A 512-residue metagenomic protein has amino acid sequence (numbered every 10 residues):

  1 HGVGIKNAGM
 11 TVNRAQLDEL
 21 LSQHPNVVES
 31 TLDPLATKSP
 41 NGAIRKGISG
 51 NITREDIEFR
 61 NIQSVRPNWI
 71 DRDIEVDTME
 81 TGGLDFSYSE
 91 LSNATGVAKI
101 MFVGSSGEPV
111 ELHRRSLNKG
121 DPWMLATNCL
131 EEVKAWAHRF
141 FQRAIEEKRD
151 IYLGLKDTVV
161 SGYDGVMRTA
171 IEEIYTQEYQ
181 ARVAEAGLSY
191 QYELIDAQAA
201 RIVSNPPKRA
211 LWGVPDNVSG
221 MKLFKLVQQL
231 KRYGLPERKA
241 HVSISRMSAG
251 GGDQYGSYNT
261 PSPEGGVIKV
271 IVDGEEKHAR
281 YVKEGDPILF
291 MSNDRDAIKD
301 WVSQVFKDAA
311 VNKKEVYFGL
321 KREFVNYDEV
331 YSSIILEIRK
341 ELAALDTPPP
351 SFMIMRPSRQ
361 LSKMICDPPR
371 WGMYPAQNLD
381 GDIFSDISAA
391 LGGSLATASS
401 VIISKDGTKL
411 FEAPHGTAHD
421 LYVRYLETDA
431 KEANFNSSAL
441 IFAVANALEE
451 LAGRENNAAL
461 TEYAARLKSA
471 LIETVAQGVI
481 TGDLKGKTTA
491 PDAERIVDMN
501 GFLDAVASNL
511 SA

Functional and structural regions predicted by a protein language model:
H1-D71, K156-D157, D164-R168, E172-K208 (+5 more regions): Contiguous, glycine/small-aliphatic-enriched amphipathic segments in soluble metabolic enzymes
H1-F102, G107-P109, D216-K222, Q228 (+2 more regions): N-terminal glycine-rich phosphate/adenylate-binding segment common to multiple enzyme folds
H1-V3, N7-G9, I48, I57-E58 (+13 more regions): Fold-independent oxyanion-binding glycine-rich loops and adjacent beta-strand/coil segments at enzyme active sites
G2, E75, F140, G213-D216 (+4 more regions): Buried hydrophobic positions in well-ordered alpha/beta secondary-structure cores of metabolic enzymes
G2-I5, G50-R54, D71-I74, D150-Y152 (+12 more regions): Structural motif
V12, P207-A249, I365-R466, A470-Q477: Glycine-rich phosphate/nucleotide-binding loop
E80-W136, A144, G251-G274, A279-W301 (+3 more regions): Glycine-rich phosphate/pyrophosphate-binding loop and the adjoining helix
I100-D196, G265-M355: Glycine-rich phosphate/diphosphate-binding loop of Rossmann-like nucleotide-binding domains
